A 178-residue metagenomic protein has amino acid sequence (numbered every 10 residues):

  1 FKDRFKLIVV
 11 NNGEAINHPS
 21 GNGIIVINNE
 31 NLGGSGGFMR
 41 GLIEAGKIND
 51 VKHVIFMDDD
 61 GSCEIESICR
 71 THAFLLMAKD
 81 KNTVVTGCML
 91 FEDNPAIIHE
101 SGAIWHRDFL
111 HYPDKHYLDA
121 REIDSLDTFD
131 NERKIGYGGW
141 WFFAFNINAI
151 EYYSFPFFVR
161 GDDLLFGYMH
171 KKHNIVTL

Functional and structural regions predicted by a protein language model:
F1-I27: Acidic donor-binding segment of Leloir-type glycosyltransferases
L7, V84-V85, I175: Hydrophobic/aromatic residues located in beta-strands of well-ordered beta-sheets within soluble catalytic
S20-G36, E44: Conserved donor nucleotide-binding strand/loop of the catalytic core
M39-H53: Active-site nucleotide-sugar/metal-binding loop of Leloir-type enzymes
D50-S62: Short beta-strand-to-loop acidic/aromatic patch adjacent to the donor-nucleotide binding site
E66-Y112: Conserved donor NDP-sugar-binding/catalytic core segment of glycosyltransferases
H116-F142: A recurrent flexible, glycine/aromatic-enriched loop bordering the glycosyltransferase active site that acts as
G136-F142, E151-Y168, H173-T177: Donor nucleotide-sugar recognition loop
